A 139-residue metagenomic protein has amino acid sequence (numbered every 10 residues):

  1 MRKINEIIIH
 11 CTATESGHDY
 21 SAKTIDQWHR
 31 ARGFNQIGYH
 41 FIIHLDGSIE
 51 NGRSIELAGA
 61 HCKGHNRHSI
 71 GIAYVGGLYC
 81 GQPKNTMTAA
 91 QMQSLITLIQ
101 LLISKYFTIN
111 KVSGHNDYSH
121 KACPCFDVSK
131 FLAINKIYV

Functional and structural regions predicted by a protein language model:
M1-I8, T12, L45-I49, H65-H68 (+1 more regions): Basic/polar, cationic surfaces and motifs that engage anionic cell-wall and phosphate/carboxylate ligands
M1-L57: Short, conserved "active-site rim" segments that organize catalytic pockets and cofactor/ligand binding
R30, G59, I99-L101: Short, well-ordered helical secondary-structure segments
H40, G71-A73: Residues embedded in well-ordered beta-strands
A60-G64: Short, surface-exposed beta-strand/loop micro-motifs that present aromatic residues
